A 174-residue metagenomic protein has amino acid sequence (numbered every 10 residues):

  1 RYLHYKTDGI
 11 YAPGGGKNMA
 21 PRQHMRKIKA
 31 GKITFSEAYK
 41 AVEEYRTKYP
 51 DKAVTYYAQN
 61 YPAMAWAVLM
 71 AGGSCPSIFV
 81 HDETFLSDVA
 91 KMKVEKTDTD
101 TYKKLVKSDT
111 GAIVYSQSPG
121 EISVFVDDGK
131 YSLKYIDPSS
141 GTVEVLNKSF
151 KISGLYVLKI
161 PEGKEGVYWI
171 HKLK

Functional and structural regions predicted by a protein language model:
R1-R26: Aromatic- and acid-rich polysaccharide-binding/catalytic face of secreted or lumenal carbohydrate-active enzymes
M19-N147, L155, K159-K174: Aromatic- and carboxylate-lined catalytic core of secreted/periplasmic carbohydrate-active enzymes
